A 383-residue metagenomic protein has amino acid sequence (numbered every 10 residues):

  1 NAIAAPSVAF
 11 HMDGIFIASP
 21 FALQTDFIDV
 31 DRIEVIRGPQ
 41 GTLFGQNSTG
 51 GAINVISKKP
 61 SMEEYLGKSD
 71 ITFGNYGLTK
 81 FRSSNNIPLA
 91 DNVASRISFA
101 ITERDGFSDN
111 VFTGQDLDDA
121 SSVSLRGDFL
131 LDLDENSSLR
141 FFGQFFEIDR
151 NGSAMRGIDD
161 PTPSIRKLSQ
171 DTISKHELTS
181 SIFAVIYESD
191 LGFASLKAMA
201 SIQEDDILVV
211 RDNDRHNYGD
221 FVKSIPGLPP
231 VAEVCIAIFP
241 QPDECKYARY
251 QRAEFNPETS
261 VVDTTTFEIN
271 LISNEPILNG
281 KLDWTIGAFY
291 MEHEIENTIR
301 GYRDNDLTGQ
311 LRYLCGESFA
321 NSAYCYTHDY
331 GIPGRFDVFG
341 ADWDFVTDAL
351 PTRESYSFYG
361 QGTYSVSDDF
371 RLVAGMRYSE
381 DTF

Functional and structural regions predicted by a protein language model:
N1-P39: Periplasmic plug
P6-S7, S19, I28-D31, T42-N110 (+5 more regions): Outer-membrane beta-barrel translocator/receptor signature
L66-I71, D109-Q115, L168-I173, R252-E258 (+2 more regions): Extracellular loop and loop/strand-boundary signature of outer-membrane beta-barrel proteins
G74-L78, R104-V111, I148-R150, D205-I207 (+2 more regions): Sequence/structural signature of outer-membrane beta-barrel proteins
G114, D118-T285, M291-E294: Outer-membrane beta-barrel domain signature, strongest for Gram-negative TonB-dependent receptors and also present
S180-D205, Q251-F383: Face-selective signature of the C-terminal outer-membrane beta-barrel domain
